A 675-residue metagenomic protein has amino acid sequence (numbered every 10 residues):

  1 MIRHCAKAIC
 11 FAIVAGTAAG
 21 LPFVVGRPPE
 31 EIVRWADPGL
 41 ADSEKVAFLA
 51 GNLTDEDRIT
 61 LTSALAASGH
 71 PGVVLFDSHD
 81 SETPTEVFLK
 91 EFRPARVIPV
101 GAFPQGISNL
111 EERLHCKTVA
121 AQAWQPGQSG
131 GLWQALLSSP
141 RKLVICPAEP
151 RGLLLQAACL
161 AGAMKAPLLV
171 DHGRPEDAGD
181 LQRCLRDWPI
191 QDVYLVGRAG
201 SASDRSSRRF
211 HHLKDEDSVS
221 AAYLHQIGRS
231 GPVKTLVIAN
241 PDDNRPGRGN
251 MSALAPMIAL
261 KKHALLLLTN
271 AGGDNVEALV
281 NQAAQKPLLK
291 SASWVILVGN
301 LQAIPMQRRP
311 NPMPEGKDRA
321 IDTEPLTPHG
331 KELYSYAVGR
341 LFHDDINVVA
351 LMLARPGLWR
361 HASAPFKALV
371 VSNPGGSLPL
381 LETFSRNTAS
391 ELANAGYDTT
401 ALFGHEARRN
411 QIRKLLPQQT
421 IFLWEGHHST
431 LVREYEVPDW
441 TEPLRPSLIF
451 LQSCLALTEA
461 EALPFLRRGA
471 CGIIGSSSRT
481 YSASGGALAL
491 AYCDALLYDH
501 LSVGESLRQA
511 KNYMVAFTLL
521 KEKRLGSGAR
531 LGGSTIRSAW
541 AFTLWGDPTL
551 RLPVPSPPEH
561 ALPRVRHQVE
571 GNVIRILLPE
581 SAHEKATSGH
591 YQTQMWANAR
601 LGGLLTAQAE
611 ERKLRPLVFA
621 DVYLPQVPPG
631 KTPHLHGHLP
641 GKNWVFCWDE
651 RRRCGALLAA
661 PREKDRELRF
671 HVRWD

Functional and structural regions predicted by a protein language model:
L21-W294, Q302-R355: Extracellular glycan-binding segments that recognize GlcNAc-based cell-wall polysaccharides
V73-L75, V97-P99, L168-V170, V193-L195 (+9 more regions): Structural recognition of the beta-strand scaffold that forms the well-ordered cores of secreted hydrolase catalytic
A102-F103, E149-P150, A283-P305, L369-L463: Catalytic-core segments of thiol-dependent peptidases
I321-R355, I421-L496: Catalytic cores of nucleophile-dependent amide-cleaving enzymes
L455-H567: Active-site-proximal C-terminal subdomain of hydrolase catalytic domains
R551-A607, E611: Surface beta-strand/loop "capping" patches
R612-P640: Solvent-exposed beta-hairpin/edge-strand motifs
D649-D675: Surface-exposed interaction regions enriched in Ser/Thr/Asp/Glu that occur as long low-complexity tracts or repetitive
